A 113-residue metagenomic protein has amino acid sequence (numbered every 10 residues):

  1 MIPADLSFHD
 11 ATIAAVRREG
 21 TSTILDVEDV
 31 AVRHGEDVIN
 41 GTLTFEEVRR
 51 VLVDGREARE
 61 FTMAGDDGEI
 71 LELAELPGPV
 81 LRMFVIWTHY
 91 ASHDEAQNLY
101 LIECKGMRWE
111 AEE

Functional and structural regions predicted by a protein language model:
M1-E113: Surface-exposed, interaction-prone regions used to assemble/regulate multi-protein complexes
